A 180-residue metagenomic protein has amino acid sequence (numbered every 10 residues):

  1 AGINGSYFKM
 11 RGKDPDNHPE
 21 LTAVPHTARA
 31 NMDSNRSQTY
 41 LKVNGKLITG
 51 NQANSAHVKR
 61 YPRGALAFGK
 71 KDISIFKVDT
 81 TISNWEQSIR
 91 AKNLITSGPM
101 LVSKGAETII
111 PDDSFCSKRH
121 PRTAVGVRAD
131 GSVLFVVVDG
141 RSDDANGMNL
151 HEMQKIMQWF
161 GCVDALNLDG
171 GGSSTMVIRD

Functional and structural regions predicted by a protein language model:
A1-D180: Gly/Ser/Thr/Pro-rich low-complexity, intrinsically disordered segments
